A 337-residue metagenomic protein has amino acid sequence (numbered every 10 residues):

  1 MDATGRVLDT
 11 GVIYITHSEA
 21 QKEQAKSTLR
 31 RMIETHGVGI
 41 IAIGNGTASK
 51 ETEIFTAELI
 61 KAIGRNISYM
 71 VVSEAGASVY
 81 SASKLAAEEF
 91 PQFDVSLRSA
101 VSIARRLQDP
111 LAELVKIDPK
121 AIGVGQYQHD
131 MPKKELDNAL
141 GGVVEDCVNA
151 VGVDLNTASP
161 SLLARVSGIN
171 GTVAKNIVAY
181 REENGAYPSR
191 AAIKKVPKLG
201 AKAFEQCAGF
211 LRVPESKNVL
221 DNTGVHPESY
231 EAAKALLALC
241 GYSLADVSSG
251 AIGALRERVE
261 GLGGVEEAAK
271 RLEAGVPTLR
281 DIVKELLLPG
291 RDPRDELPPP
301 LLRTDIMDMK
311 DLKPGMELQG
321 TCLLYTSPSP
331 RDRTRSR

Functional and structural regions predicted by a protein language model:
M1-G141: Phosphate- and other anionic-substrate recognition elements at nucleic-acid/protein interfaces
V12-Y14, H36-G39, I43, L85-F93 (+6 more regions): Short hinge/gating elements
T16, K22, A150-P293, S327: Accessory alpha-helical DNA-binding modules that contact the DNA backbone or grooves
M32, H36, L59, I63 (+8 more regions): Change "in soluble alpha/beta enzymes" to "in soluble alpha/beta proteins
D109-A179: Charge-patterned, long linear interaction tracts outside catalytic cores
E296-P314: Short boundary/loop segments of OB/S1/cold-shock single-stranded nucleic-acid-binding domains
P314-L324: Structural detector for short beta-strands of small beta-barrel domains
Y325-P330, T334: Conserved small/polar residues in nucleotide/adenosyl-binding loops
